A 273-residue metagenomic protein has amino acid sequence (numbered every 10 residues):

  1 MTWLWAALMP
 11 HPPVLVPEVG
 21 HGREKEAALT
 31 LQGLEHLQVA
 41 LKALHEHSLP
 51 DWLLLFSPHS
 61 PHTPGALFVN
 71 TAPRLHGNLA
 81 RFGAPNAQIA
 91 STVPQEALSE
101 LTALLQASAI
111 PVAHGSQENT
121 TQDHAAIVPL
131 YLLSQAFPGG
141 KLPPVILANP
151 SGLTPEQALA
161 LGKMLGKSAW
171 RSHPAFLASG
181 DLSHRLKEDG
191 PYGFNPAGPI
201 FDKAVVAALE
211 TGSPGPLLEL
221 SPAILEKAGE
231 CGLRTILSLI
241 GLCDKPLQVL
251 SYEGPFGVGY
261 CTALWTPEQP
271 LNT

Functional and structural regions predicted by a protein language model:
M1-P50, H62-L159, G190-T273: Flexible, D/E/H-enriched segments
A40, L161-L165, S179: Short, hydrophobic/aromatic alpha-helical segments in well-folded domains
W52-S57, S172-G180: Beta-strand elements within well-structured catalytic alpha/beta cores of enzymes that handle phosphate/sulfate esters
S57-P58, E188: Glycine-rich N-terminal segment of FAD-binding domains in flavoprotein oxidoreductases, spanning the beta-loop-helix
H59-P61, L182-S183: Catalytic metal-binding/acid-base residues of hydrolase active sites
L142, K163-A169, P174: Non-transmembrane, aqueous-exposed alpha-helical and coiled segments at domain scale
T154-P155, L182-R185: Short, catalytically relevant binding-site loops at active-site mouths
